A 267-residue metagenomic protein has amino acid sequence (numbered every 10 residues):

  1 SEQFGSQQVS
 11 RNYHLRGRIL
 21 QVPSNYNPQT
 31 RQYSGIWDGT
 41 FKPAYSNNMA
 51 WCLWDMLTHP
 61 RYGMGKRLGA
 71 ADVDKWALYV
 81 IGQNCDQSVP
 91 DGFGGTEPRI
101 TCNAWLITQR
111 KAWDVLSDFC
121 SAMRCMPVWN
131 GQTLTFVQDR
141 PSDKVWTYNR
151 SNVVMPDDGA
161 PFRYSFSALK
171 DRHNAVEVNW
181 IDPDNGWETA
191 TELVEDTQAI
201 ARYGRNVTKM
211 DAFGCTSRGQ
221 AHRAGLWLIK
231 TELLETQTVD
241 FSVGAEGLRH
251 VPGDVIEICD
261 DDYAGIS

Functional and structural regions predicted by a protein language model:
S1-G63: Long, low-complexity intrinsically disordered regions enriched in Ser/Thr/Asp/Glu with frequent Gly/Pro
Q32, K42-S267: C-terminal extracytoplasmic interaction modules
